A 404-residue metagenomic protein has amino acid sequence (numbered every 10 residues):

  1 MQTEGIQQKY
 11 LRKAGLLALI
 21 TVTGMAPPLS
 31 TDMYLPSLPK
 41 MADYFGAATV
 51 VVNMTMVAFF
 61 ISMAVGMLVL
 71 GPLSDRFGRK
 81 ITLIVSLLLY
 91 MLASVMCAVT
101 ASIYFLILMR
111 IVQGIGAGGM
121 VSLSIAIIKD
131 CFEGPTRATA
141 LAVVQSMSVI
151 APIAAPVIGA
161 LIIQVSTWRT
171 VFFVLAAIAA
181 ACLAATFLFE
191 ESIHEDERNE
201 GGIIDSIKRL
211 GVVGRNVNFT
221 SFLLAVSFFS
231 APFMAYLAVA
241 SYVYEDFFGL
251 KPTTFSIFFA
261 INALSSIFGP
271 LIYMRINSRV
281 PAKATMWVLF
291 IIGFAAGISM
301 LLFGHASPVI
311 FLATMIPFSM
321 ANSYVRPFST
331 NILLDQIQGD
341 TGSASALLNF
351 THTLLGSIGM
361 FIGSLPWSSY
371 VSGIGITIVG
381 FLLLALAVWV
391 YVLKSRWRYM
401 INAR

Functional and structural regions predicted by a protein language model:
Q2-Y10, S192-F222: Juxtamembrane intracellular "pre-TM" segments in multi-pass secondary transporters
Y44-G46, G78, V99-F105, G116 (+1 more regions): Helix-breaking motifs and short loop linkers at transmembrane-helix boundaries and internal kinks in secondary membrane
A64-Y104: Conserved MFS/SLC helix-loop-helix module at the cytosolic interface between two early adjacent transmembrane helices
L89-M96, Y104-V112, V309-P317: Paired small-residue
I103, M109-I150: Cytoplasmic helix-loop-helix junction between adjacent transmembrane helices in 12-TM secondary transporters
F105, G134, A142-F187: Helix-loop-helix hairpin linking two adjacent transmembrane segments in secondary transporters
K283-S329: C-terminal transmembrane helical hairpin of 12-TM major facilitator-type secondary transporters
I332-Y370, I378: A late C-terminal transmembrane helix in Major Facilitator Superfamily
